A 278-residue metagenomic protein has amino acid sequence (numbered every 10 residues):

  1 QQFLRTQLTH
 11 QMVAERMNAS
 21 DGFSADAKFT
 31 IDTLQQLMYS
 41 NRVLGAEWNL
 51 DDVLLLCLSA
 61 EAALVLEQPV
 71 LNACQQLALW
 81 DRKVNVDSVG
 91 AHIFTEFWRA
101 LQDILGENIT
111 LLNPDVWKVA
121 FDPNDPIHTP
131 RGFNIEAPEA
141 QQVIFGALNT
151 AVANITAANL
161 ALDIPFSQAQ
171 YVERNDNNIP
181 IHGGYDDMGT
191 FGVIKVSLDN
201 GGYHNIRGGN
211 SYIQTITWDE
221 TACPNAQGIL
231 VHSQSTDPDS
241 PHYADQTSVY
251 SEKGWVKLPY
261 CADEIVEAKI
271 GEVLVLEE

Functional and structural regions predicted by a protein language model:
Q1-N49, S59, A63-E278: C-terminal/peripheral segments of proteins
V53-L56: Accessory, solvent-exposed terminal regions and/or long lumenal/extracellular loops of proteins
